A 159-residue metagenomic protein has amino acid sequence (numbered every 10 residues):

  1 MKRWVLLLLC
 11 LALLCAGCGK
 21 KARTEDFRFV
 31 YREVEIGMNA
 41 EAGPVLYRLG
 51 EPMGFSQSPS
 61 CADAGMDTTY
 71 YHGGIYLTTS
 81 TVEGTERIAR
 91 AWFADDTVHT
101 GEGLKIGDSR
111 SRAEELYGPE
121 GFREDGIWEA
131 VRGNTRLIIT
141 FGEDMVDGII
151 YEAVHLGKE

Functional and structural regions predicted by a protein language model:
M1-A16: Sec-dependent bacterial lipoprotein signal peptides
C18-D125, T135, G142-E159: Short helix/turn-capping signatures at newly exposed starts of structured segments
E129-V131: Short loop/turn motifs at secondary-structure junctions and domain boundaries
